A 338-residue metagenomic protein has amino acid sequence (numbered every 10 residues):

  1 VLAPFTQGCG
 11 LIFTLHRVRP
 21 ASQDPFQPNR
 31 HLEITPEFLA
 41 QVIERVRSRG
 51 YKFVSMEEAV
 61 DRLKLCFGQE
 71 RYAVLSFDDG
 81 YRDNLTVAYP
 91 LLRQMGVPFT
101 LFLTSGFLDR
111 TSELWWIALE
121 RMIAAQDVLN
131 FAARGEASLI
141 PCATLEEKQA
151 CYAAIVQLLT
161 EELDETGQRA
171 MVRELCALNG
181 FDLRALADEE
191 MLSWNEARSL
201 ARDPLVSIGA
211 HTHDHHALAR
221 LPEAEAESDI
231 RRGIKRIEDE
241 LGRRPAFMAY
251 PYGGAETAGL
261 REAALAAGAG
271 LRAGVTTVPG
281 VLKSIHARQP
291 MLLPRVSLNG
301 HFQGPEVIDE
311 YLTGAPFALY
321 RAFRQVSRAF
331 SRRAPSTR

Functional and structural regions predicted by a protein language model:
V1-S76, D83, L114-I123, N130-F131 (+3 more regions): C-terminal active-site subregion of NodB/CE4 polysaccharide deacetylases
F13, V18-R19, E70-A73, R93-E256 (+1 more regions): Metal-dependent polysaccharide deacetylase catalytic core of the NodB/CE4 family, i.e., the active-site-bearing domain
D78-G80, L85, M95, T100: Conserved beta-strand->loop/alpha-helix structural units within folded catalytic cores of enzymes with alpha/beta
